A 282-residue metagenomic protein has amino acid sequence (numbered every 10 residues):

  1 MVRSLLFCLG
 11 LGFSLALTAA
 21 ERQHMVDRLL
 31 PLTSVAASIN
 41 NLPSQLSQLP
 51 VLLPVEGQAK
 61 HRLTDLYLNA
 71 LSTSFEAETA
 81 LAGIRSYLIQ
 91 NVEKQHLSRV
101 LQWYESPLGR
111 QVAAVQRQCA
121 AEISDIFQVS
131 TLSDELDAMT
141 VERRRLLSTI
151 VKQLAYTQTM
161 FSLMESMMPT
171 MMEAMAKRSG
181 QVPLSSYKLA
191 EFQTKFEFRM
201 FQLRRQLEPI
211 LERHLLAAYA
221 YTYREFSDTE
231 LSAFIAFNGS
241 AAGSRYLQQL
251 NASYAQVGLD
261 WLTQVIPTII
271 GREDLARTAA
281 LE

Functional and structural regions predicted by a protein language model:
M1-S4: Positively charged n-region of N-terminal signal peptides that target proteins for export
S14-A16: N-terminal signal peptide c-region/cleavage motif recognized by signal peptidases
A20-I126, V265: N-terminal Sec/ER secretory leader and immediately downstream segment of secreted/extracellular precursors
R22-M25, S38, Y67, A80-I84 (+13 more regions): Stable alpha-helical elements in mature extracytoplasmic
R28, L32, L68-F75, I84-L88 (+7 more regions): Second-shell loop/turn segments in exported
V115, A120-Q128, L132-E135, M139 (+2 more regions): Outer-membrane beta-barrel domain signature
A120-R224: Extended amphipathic alpha-helical interaction segments
E197, R205-E282: A cross-kingdom marker for long, charged
